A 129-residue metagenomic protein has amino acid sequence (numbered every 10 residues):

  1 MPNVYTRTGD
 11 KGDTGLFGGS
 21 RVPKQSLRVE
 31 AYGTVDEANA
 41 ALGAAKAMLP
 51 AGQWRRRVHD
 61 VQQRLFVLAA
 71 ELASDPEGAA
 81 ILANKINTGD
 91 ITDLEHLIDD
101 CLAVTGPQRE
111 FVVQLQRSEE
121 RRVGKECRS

Functional and structural regions predicted by a protein language model:
M1-R122: Phosphate/pyrophosphate-binding loop motifs in nucleotide- or prenyl diphosphate-using proteins
R121-S129: Single conserved hydrophobic/aromatic residue that forms the stacking wall/gate of nucleotide- or nucleobase-binding
